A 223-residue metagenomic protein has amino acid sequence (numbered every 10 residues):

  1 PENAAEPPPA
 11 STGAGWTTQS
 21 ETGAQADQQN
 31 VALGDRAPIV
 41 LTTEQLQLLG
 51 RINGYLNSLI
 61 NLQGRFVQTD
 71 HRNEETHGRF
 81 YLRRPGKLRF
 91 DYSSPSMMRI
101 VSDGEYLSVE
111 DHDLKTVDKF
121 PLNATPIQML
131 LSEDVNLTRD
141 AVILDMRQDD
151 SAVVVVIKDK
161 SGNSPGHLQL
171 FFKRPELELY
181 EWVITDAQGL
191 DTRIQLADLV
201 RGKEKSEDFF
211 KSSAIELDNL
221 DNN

Functional and structural regions predicted by a protein language model:
P1-G50, S213-N223: Compositionally biased, proline/threonine/alanine/serine-rich low-complexity intrinsically disordered stretches
G23, D27, F80-M129: An acidic-aromatic
L46-N53, A124-I127, R193: Extracytoplasmic/secreted envelope proteins and their assembly/folding machinery, especially bacterial periplasmic
Q47-L49, R65-T69, E75-R79, R83-P95 (+2 more regions): N-terminal post-signal-peptidase region of extra-cytosolic proteins
G54-H71: A short, Trp-centered hydrophobic/proline-enriched beta-strand micro-motif
I60-R65, P85-R89, D149-V156, E178-E181: Short, hydrophobic/aromatic-rich segments at coil-to-beta transitions
L114, F120-S161: Flexible, surface-exposed loop/linker segments and immediately adjacent secondary-structure boundaries
R139-D140, D150-N223: Gly/Pro-enriched, hydrophobic low-complexity segments that function as extracytoplasmic propeptides/linkers
